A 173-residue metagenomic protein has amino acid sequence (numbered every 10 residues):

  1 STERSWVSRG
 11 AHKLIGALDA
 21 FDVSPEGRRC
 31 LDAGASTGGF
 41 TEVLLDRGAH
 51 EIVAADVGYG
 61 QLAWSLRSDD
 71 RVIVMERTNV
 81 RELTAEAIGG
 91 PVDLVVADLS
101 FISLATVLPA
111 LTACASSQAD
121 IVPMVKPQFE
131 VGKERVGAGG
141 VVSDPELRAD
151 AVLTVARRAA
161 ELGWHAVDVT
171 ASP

Functional and structural regions predicted by a protein language model:
S1-V23: S4-like RNA-binding module at protein N-termini
E26-S36, L44: Conserved class I S-adenosyl-L-methionine
S36, F40-T41, G58: Residues at the N-terminus of the alpha-helix immediately C-terminal to the conserved SAM/SAH-binding loop
V43-E51: Conserved S-adenosyl-L-methionine
H50-T106: S-adenosyl-L-methionine
A105-V122: A short glycine-rich, Lys/Arg-flanked "PGG" loop and its adjoining helix->strand segment in the class I
Q118-G132: Conserved beta-strand signature within the Rossmann-like core of class I S-adenosyl-L-methionine
W164-P173: Conserved S-adenosyl-L-methionine
